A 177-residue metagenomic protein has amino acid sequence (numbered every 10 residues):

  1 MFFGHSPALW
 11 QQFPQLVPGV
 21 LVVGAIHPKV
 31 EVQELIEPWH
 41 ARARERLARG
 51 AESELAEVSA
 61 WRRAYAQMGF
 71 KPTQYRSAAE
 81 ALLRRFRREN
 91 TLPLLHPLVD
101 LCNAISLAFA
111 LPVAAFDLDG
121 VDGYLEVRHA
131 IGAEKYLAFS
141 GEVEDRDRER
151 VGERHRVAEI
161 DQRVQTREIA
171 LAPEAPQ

Functional and structural regions predicted by a protein language model:
M1-Q177: Charge-biased, low-complexity intrinsically disordered regions
